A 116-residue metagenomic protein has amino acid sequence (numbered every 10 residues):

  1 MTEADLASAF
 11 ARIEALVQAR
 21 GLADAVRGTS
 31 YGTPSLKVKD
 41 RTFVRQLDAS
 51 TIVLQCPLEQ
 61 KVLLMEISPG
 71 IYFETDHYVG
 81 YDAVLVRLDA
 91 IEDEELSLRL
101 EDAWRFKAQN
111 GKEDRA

Functional and structural regions predicted by a protein language model:
M1-A116: Charge-dense, helix-prone N-terminal extensions
